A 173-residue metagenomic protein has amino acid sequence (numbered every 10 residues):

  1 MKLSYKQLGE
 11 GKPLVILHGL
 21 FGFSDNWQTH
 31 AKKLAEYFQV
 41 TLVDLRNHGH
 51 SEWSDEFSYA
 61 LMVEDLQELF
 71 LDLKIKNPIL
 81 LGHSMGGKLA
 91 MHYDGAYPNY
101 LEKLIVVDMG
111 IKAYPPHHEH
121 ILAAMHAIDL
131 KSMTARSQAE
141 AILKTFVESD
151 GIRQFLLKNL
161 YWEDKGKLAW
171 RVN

Functional and structural regions predicted by a protein language model:
M1-L14, E36-F38, L71, I75-K76 (+1 more regions): Alpha/beta-hydrolase fold catalytic core
G11, G19-G22, S84: Active-site glycine-rich loops that stabilize anionic/oxyanionic intermediates across multiple enzyme folds
G19-A31: The serine-hydrolase catalytic nucleophile loop
F21, L45-G49, I111: Alpha/beta-hydrolase active-site loop signature
T29-A35, T41-M85, L89: Active-site loop/oxyanion-hole signature of alpha/beta-hydrolase fold enzymes
M91-G95, Y100-A135: Flexible "cap/lid" loop of the alpha/beta hydrolase fold
P116, K131-N173: Conserved alpha/beta-hydrolase catalytic His-Asp/Glu region
